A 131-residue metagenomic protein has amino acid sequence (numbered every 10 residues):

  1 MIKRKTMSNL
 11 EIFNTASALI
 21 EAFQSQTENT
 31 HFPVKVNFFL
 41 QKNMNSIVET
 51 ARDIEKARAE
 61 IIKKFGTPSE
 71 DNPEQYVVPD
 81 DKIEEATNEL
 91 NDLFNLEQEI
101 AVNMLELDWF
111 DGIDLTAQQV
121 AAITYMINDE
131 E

Functional and structural regions predicted by a protein language model:
T6-I62: N-terminal interaction modules that seed assembly of large macromolecular complexes
R52-E131: Low-complexity intrinsically disordered segments
